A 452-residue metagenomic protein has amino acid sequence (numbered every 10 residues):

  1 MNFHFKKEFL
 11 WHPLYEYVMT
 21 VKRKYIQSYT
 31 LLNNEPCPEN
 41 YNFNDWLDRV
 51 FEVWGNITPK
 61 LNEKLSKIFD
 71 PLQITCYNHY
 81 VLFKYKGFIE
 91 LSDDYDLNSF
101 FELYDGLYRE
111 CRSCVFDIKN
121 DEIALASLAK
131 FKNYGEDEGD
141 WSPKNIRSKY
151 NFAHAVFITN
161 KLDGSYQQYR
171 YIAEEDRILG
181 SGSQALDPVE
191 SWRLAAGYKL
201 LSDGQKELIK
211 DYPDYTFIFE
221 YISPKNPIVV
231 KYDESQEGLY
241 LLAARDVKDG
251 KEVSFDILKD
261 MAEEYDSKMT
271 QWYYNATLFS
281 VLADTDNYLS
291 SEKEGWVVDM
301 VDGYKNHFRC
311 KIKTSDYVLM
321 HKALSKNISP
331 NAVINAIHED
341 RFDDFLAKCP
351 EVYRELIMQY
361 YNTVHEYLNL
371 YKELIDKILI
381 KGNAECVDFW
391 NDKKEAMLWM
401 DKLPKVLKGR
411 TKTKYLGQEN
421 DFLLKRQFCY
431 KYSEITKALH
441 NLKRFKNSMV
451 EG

Functional and structural regions predicted by a protein language model:
N2-G452: Core nucleotide-handling region used for phosphoryl-transfer chemistry
